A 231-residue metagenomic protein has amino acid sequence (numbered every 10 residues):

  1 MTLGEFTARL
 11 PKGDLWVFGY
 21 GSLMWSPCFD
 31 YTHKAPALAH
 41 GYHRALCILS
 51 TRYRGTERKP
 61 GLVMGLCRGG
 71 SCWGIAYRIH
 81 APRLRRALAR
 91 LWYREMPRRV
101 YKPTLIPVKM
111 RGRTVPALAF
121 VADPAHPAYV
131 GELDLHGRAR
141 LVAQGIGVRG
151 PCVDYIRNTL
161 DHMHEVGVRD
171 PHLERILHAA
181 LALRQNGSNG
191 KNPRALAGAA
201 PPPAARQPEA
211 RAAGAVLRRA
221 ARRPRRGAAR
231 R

Functional and structural regions predicted by a protein language model:
M1-R231: A glycine-rich, hydrophobic/aromatic-adjacent loop/helix-cap motif
